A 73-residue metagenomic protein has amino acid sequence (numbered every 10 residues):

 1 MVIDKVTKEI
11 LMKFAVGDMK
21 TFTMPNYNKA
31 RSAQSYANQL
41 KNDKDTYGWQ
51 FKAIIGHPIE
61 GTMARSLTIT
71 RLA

Functional and structural regions predicted by a protein language model:
M1-Y27: An N-terminal amphipathic alpha-helical segment
T7, T21-T23, T46, T62 (+1 more regions): Residue-identity detector for threonine
M12-F14, D43-D45, G61: A generic structural signal for short, solvent-exposed coil/turn residues that cap or connect secondary-structure
G17-G56: Short, hydrophobic/π-rich interface segment
Q50-A73: C-terminal edge-of-domain segments
